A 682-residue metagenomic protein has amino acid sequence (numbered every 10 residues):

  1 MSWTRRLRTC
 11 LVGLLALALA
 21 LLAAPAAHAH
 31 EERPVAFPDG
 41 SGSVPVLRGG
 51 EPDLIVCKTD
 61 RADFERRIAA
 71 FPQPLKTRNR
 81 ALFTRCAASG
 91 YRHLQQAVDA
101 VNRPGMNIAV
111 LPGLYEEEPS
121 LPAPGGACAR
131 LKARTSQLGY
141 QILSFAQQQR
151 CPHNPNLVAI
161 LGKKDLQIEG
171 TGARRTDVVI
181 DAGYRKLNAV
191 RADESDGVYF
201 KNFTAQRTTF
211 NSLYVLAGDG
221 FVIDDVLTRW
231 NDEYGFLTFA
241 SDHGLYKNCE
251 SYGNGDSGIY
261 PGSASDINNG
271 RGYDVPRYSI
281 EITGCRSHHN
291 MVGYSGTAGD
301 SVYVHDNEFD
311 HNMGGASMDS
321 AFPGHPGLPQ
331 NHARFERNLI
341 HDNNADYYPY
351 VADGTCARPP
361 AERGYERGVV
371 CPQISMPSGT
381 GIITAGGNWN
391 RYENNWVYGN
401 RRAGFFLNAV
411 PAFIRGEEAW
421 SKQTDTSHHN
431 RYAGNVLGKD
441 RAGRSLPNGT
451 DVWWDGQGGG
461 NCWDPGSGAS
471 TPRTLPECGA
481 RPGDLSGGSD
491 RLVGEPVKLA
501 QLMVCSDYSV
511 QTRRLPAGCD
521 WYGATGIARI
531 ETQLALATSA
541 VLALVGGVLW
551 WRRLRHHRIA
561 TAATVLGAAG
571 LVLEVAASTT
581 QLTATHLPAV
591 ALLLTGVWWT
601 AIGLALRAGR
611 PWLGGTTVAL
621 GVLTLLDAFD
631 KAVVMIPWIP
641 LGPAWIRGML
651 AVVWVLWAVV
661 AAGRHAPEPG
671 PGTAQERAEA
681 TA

Functional and structural regions predicted by a protein language model:
S2-A29: Secretory targeting and sorting signals
A29-Q96, L114-E116, P122, G126-A127: Right-handed parallel beta-helix/beta-solenoid
H30, P52-D53, A62, R85-S89 (+2 more regions): Right-handed parallel beta-helix/beta-spiral solenoid domain characteristic of secreted/periplasmic
H30-G49, A81, L131, G354-E362 (+3 more regions): Acidic, glycine- and Ser/Thr-rich low-complexity intrinsically disordered tracts in extracellular/secreted proteins
P119-S120, G183-V190, T209-V215, D232-A240 (+9 more regions): Short glycine/acidic-rich loop motifs that flank beta-strands on beta-rich extracellular proteins
D165-E169, R174-T176, D196-R207, D219-E233 (+10 more regions): Right-handed parallel beta-helix
A524-G670: Hydrophobic, aromatic-enriched alpha-helical segments typical of multi-pass transmembrane helices
P667-A682: Short, highly charged, low-complexity non-transmembrane loops/tails of multi-pass membrane proteins
